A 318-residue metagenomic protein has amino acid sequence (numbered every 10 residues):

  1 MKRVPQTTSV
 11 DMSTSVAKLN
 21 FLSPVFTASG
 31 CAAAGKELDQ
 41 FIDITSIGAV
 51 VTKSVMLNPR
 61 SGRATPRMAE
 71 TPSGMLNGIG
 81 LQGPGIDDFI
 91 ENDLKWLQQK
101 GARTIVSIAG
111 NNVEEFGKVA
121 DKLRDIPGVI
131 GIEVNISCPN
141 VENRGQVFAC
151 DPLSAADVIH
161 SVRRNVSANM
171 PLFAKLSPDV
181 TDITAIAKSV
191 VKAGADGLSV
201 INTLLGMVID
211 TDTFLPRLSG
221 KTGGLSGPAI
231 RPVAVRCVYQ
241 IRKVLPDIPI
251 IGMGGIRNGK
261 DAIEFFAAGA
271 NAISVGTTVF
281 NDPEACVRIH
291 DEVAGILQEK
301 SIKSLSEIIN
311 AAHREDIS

Functional and structural regions predicted by a protein language model:
M1-T104, A109-G110: N-terminal capping/small domains of soluble enzymes
N20-F26, K100-I105, N165-P178, K243-M253: Short beta-strand/loop segments at the ligand-binding rim of alpha/beta enzyme cores
T27, V50, F89, V106 (+7 more regions): Conserved, mostly hydrophobic/aromatic
C31-A32, S107-G110, L176-D182, I248-K260: Glycine-rich beta-to-alpha transition loops that act as phosphate-gripper elements at the mouths of alpha/beta enzyme
K36-I42, F116-I126, V180-A193, K243-P246 (+1 more regions): Catalytic cores of alpha/beta
T52-L57, I136-C138, G197-M207, G255-I256 (+1 more regions): Glycine-rich phosphate-binding active-site loops on the catalytic face of alpha/beta enzymes
G62-P72, I209-G223, F266, T278-K303: C-terminal helical cap(s) of enzyme catalytic domains, especially alpha/beta-barrels
M75, P139-L153, I186-I248: Glycine/Thr-rich beta-alpha phosphate-binding loop at enzyme active sites
